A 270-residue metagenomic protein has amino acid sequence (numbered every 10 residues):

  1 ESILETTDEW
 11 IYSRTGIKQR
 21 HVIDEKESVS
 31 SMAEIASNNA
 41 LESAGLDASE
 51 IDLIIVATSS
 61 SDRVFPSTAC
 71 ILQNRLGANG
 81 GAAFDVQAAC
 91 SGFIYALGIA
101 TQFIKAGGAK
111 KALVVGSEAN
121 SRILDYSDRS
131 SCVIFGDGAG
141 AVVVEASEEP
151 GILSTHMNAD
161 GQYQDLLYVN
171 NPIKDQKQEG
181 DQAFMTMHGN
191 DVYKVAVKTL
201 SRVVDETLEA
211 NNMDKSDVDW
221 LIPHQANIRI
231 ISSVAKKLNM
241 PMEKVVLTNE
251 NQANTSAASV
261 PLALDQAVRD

Functional and structural regions predicted by a protein language model:
E1-K26, D128-K194, K198, R202: Condensing-enzyme catalytic core mediating Claisen C-C bond formation in acyl metabolism
L4-S13, R63-G77, V114-N120, P172-K177 (+1 more regions): Acidic-glycine-rich active-site phosphate/pyrophosphate-binding loop
S30, E34-S37, L41, S60-S61 (+6 more regions): Claisen-condensing/thiolase-fold acyl-transfer catalytic domains that form or cleave C-C bonds in fatty acid
S43, D47-N79: Anion-binding (especially nucleotide phosphate/pyrophosphate-binding) glycine-rich loop and adjoining beta-alpha core
S49-A57, K215-H224: Short glycine-rich phosphate-binding loop at a beta-alpha junction
L53, A83, K110-V114: Short glycine-aspartate micro-motif
A57, Q87, A112-E118, V144-E145 (+1 more regions): Short beta-strand segments
K105-G138: Flexible, glycine-rich active-site loops centered on histidine and acidic residues that chelate a metal or position
